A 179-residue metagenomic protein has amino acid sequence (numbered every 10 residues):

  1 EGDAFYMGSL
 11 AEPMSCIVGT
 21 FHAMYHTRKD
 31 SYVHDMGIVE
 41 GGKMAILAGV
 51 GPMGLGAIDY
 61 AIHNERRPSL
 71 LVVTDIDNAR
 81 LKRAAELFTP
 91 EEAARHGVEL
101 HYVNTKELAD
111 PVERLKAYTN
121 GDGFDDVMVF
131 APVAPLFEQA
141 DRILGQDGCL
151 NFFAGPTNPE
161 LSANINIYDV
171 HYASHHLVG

Functional and structural regions predicted by a protein language model:
E1-K43: NAD(P)H dinucleotide-binding glycine-rich loop of Rossmann-like/cofactor-binding domains, especially the beta1-alpha1
A4, E40-G41, R67, G123 (+2 more regions): Residue-level preference for short coil/turn positions at secondary-structure junctions
Y6, D125, H175-G179: Glycine- and charged-residue-rich phosphate/anionic-cofactor binding loop of Rossmann-like
F21-S31, A84-P90, A154: Short regulatory "switch" loops immediately downstream of catalytic or recognition motifs within protein catalytic
M36, H63, Y118-T119, R142 (+1 more regions): Structural motif
G41-G42, L47-V50, I58, I62-F137: Adenosine-nucleotide cofactor-binding segment
L55: Residues forming the Rossmann-fold NAD(P)(H) cofactor-binding site
A85-H96, A131-G179: Glycine-rich phosphate-binding loop and adjacent beta-alpha segment of Rossmann(oid) nucleotide-cofactor-binding
